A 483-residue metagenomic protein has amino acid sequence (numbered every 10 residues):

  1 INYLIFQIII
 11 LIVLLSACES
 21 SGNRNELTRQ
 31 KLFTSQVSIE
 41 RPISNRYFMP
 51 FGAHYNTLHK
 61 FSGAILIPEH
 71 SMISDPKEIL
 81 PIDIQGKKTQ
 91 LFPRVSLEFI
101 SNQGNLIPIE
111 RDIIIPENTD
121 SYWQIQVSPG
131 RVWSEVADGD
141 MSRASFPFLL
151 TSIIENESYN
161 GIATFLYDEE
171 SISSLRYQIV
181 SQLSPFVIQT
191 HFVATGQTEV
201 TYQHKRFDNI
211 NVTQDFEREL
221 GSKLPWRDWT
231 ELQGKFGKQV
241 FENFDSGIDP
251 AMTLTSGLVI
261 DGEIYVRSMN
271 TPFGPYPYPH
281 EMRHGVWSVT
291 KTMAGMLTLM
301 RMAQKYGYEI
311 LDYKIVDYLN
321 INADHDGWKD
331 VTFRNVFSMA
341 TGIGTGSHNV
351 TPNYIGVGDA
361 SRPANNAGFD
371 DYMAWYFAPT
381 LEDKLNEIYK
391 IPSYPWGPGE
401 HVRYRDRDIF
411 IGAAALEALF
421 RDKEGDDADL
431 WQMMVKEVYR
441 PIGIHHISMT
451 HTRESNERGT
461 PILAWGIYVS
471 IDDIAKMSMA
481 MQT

Functional and structural regions predicted by a protein language model:
F6-S16: Bacterial N-terminal signal peptides
C18-P277: N-terminal leader/targeting segments and the immediately adjacent pre-domain N-terminus
L27-S62, K305-H348, K390-P398, R407 (+2 more regions): Active-site helix/loop module of the DD-peptidase/beta-lactamase fold, centered on the serine-lysine SxxK catalytic
L150-S152, A163, I315, P461-A464 (+1 more regions): Active-site/pore-lining binding-face segments in mid-to-C-terminal subdomains
L232-S256, D324-I444, D472-A475, M479-A480: Active-site-adjacent helix/loop patches that line small-molecule binding or acyl-intermediate pockets
N243-V289, T298-E309, Y313-V316, H325-D330: Alpha-solenoid helical-repeat scaffolds
I264-P275, L381-K390, M449-R453: Active-site-adjacent bridging/hinge elements
G285-I310, V336, G412-L416, I474-M481: Active-site SXXK
